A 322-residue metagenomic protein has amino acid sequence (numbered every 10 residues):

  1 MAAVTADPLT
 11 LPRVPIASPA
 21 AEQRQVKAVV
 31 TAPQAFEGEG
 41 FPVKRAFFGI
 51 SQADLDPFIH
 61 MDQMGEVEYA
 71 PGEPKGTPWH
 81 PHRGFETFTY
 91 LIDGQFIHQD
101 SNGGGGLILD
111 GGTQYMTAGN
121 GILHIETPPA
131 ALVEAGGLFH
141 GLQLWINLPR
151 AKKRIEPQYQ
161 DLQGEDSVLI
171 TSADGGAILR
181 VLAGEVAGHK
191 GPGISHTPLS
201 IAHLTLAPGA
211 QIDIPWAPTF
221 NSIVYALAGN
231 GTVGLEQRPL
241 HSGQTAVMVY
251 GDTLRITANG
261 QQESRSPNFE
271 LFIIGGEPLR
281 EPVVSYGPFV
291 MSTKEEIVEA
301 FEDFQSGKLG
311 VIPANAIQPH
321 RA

Functional and structural regions predicted by a protein language model:
M1-A322: Jelly-roll (double-stranded beta-helix
